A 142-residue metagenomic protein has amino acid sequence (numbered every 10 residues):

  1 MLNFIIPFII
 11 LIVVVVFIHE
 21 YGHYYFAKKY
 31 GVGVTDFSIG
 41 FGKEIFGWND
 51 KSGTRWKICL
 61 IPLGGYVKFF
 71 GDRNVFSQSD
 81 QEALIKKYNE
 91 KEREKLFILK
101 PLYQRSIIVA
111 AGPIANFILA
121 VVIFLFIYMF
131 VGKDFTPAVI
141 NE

Functional and structural regions predicted by a protein language model:
M1-F4, Y128-F130: Helix-interface capping motifs at the ends of transmembrane segments in multi-pass membrane proteins
N3-I85: Small-residue-rich helix-interface/hinge motifs
I5-I9, S106-I107, I118: Hydrophobic alpha-helical transmembrane segments
F17-Y21, K100-R105: A broad, low-specificity signal for short, low-complexity segments enriched in glycine/proline and polar/charged
H23-Y24, N116, A120: General alpha-helical segment detector with a strong preference for membrane-spanning helices and helix-boundary regions
N74-V75, P113-N116: A short acidic, glycine/proline-enriched capping/turn motif at secondary-structure boundaries, especially helix N-cap
D80-Q104, A111, I118-E142: PDZ peptide-recognition modules
